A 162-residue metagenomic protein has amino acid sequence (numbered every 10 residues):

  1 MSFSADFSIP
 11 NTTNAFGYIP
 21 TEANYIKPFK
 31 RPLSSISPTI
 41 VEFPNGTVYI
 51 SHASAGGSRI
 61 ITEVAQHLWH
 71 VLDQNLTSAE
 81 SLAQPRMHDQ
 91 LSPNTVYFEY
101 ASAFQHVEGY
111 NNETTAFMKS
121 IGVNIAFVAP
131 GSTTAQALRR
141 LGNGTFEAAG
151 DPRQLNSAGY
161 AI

Functional and structural regions predicted by a protein language model:
M1-D6, L68, Q154-I162: Extended active-site and interfacial segments that coordinate phosphate-rich ligands in large catalytic machineries
M1-P44, Q74, S78: Active-site rim segments in enzyme catalytic domains, especially the processed small/beta chain of N-terminal
L33-I36, E63, T133: Short, solvent-exposed loop/turn segments at the edges of secondary structure
I40, V64, S81, L138: Hydrophobic, well-ordered secondary-structure elements that form the walls of internal hydrophobic environments
E42, V48-A55: Short, well-ordered beta-strand elements
A53-L76: Alpha-helical support elements that line or immediately flank enzyme active sites and cofactor-binding pockets
V71-I121, I125: Compact, glycine/acidic-enriched structural inserts
G109-I162: In a subset of proteins, long, contiguous C-terminal domains/tails are tracked
